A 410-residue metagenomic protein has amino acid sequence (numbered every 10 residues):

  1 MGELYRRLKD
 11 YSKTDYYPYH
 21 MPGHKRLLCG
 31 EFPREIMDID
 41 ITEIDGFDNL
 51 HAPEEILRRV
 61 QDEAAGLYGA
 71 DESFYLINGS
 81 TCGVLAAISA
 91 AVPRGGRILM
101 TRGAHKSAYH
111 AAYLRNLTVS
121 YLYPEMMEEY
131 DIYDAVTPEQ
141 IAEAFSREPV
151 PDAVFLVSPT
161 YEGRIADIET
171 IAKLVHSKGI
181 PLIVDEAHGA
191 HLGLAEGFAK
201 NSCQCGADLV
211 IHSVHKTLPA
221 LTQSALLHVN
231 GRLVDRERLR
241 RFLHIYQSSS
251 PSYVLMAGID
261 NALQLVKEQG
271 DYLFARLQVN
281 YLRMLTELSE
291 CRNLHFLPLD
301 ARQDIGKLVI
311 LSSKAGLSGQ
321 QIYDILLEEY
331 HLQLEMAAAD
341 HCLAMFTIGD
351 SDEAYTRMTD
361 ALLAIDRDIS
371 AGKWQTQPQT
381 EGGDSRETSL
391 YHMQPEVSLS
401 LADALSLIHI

Functional and structural regions predicted by a protein language model:
M1-E55: N-terminal "arm"/small-domain region of PLP-dependent enzymes with the aminotransferase-like
L4-Y11, E31-P33, A52, L67-A70 (+1 more regions): Conserved PLP-enzyme active-site core in the AAT-like
I36-S80: Conserved N-terminal alpha-helix of the aminotransferase class I/II PLP-enzyme fold
E72-F74, H212, H331-E335: A short linear hydrophobic-aromatic micro-motif
Y272-L343, T347, D366-D384: Conserved small-domain helix->loop->beta segment predominantly found in fold-type I
E353-A361: Charge-rich, low-aromatic oligomerization/scaffolding segments with amphipathic character
G383-L399: Short, low-order "capping/linker" segments at domain edges
I408-I410: Conserved small/polar residues in nucleotide/adenosyl-binding loops
